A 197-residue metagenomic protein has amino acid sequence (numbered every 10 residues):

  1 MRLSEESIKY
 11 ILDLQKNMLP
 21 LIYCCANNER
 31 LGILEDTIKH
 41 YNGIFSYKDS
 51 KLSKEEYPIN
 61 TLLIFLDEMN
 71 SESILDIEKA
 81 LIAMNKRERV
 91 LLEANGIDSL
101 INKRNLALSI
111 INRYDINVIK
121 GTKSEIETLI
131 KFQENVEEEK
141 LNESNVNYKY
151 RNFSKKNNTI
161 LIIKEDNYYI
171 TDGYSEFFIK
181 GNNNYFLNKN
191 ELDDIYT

Functional and structural regions predicted by a protein language model:
R2-P20, N27-L34, I38-H40, L108-S109 (+4 more regions): N-terminal loops that bind phosphate or other acidic moieties and the adjacent beta-alpha structural core
R2-V90: Conserved N-terminal subdomain of the carbohydrate kinase-like
F45-K48, V90-A94, V118-K123, L161-E165 (+2 more regions): General beta-strand structural signal in soluble alpha/beta enzymes
L52-S53, D98-S99, Y169: Positions that flank functional sites
E55-E56, I110-N112, F153: Structural alpha-helical scaffold elements that stabilize or flank donor/cofactor-binding regions in carbohydrate
T61-L63, M69-N145: Conserved beta-alpha-beta core of the PfkB/ribokinase-like small-molecule kinase fold
T128, N188-T197: Short, small-residue alpha-helix embedded
S144-N188: Conserved phosphate-donor
